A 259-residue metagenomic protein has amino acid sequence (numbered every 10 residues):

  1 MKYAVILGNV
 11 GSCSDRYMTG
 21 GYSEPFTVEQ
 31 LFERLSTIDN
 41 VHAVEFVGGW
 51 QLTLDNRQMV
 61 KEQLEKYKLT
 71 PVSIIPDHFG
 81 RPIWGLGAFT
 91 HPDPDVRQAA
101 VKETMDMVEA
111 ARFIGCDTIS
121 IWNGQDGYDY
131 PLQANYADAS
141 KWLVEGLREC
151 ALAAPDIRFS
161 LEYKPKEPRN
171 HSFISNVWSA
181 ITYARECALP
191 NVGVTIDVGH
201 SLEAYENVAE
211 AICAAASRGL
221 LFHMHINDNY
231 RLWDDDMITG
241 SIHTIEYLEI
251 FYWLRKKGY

Functional and structural regions predicted by a protein language model:
M1-R112, L189: N-terminal pre-domain/capping segments
K2-A4, V41-E45, T70-S73, C116-S120 (+4 more regions): Structural preference for beta-strand elements that scaffold enzyme active sites
I6-V10, V47-Q51, P76-G80, G124-D126 (+3 more regions): Active-site beta-loop-alpha junctions enriched in small/polar residues
G11-F26, A134, N170-W178, H200-Y259: Gly/Pro-rich active-site loop or hairpin
W50-P71, V101-G115, V144-L152, N207-G219 (+1 more regions): Short amphipathic alpha-helices and their capping/turn segments at secondary-structure boundaries
K66, P71, I83-N191: Active-site acidic/histidine proton-transfer and metal-coordination neighborhood in alpha/beta enzyme cores
L152-P155, T182-G193, H200, A204-N207 (+1 more regions): Short helix-capping and hinge/turn segments at secondary-structure transitions, especially at repeat and domain
